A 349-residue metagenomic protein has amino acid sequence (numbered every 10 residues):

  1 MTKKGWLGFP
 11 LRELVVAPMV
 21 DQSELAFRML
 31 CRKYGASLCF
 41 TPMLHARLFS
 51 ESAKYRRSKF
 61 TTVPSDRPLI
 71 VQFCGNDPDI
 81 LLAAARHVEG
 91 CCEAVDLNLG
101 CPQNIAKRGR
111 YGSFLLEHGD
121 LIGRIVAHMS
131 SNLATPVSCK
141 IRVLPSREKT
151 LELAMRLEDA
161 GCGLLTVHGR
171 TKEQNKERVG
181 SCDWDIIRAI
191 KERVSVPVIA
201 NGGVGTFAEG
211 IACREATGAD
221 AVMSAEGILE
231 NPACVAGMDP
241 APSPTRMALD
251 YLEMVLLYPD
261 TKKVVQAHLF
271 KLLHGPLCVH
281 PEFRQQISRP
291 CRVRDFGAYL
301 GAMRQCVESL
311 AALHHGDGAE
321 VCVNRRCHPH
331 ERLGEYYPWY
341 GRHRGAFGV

Functional and structural regions predicted by a protein language model:
M1-V15, V20, L25-A26, K33 (+5 more regions): Alpha/beta catalytic cores of nucleotide-metabolism and tRNA/nucleoside-modifying enzymes
T2-W6, P10, M19-E89: Glycine-rich, positively charged N-terminal anion/phosphate-binding segment
M19-D21, L44-A46, C74-N76, G100-P102 (+4 more regions): Active-site beta-loop-alpha junctions enriched in small/polar residues
C31, F114-G119, T166-H168, E177 (+1 more regions): Catalytic beta/alpha-barrel core
Y34, L44-S50, D77-P78, L99-S113 (+1 more regions): Conserved radical SAM core fold
T41, A94-Q103, D159-R170, V222-L229: Non-cysteine beta-strand/loop elements that form the S-adenosyl-L-methionine
A46, G109-D120, R147-E152, E177-I187: Conserved non-cysteine loop/helix-boundary elements of the Radical SAM core domain that shape
D66-V137, V143-E148, E158, Q286: Active-site beta->alpha loop and helix N-cap motifs at the rims of alpha/beta catalytic domains
